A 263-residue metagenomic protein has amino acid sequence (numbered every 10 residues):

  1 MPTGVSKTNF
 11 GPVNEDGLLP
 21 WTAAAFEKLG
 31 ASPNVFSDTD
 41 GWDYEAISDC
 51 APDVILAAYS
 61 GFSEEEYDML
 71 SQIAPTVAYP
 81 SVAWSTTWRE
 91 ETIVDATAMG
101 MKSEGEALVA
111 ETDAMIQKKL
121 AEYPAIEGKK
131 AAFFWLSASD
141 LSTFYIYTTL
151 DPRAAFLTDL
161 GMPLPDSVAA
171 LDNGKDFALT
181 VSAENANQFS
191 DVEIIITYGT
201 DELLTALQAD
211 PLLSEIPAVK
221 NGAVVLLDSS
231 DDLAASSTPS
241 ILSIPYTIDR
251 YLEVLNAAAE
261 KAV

Functional and structural regions predicted by a protein language model:
M1-A46: A short, structured surface patch at a secondary-structure boundary
T8-G11, V54, S60-S63, V82-S85 (+3 more regions): Solvent-exposed loop/turn segments at secondary-structure junctions within structured extracellular/periplasmic domains
F36-D43, L171-S182: Short helix-initiation/N-cap motifs at beta->coil->alpha
I47, A51-A57, P75, A186 (+1 more regions): Proline-aspartate-enriched helix->loop->beta-strand connector
E65-L141, A234-V263: Extracytoplasmic substrate-binding proteins
T97, F189-V263: Structured C-terminal subdomain patch of bacterial secreted/periplasmic proteins
T143-F177: Alpha-helical, coiled-coil/dimerization segments enriched in small aliphatic residues
A178-Q188, P211: A short, acidic, amphipathic alpha-helical segment used as a generic capping/interface helix at domain edges
